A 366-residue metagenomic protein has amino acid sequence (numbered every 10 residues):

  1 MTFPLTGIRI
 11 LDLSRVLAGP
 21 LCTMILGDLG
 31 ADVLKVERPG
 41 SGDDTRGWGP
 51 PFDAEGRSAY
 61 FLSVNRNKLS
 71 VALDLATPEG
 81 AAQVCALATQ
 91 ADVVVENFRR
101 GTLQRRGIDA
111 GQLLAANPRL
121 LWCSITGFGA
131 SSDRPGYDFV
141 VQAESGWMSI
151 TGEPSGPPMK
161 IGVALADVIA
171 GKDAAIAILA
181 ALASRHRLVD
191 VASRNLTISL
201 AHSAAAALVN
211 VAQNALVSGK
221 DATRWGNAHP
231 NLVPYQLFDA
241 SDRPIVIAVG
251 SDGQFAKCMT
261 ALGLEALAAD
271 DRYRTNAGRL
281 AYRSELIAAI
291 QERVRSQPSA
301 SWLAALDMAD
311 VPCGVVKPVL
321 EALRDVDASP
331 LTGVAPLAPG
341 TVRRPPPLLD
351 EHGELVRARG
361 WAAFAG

Functional and structural regions predicted by a protein language model:
M1-G42, C85, N97, L114-A116 (+3 more regions): Acyl-CoA thioester-binding alpha/beta core of soluble enzymes
M1-L188, S193, R224, H352-G366: N-terminal helix-loop segment corresponding to the beta1-alpha1 unit of nucleotide/adenylate-binding folds
A164-L179, L200-L208, G250, Q254: Mid-domain beta-loop-alpha active-site segment that forms a flexible, acidic cofactor/metal-binding surface
